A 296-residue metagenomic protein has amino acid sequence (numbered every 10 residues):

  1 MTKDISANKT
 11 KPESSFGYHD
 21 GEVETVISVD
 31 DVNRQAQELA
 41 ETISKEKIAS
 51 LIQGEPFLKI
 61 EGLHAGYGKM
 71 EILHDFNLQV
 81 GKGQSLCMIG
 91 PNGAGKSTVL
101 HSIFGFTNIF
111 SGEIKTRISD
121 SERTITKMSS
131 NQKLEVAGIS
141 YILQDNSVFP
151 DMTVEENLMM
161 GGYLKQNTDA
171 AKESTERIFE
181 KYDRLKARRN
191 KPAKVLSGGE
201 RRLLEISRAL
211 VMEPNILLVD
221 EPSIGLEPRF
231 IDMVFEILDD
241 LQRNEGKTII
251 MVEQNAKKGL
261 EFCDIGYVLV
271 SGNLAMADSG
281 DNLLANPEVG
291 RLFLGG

Functional and structural regions predicted by a protein language model:
M1-H64: ABC-family P-loop ATPase nucleotide-binding domain
G68, L86, N108, M152-E173 (+3 more regions): ABC-type ATPase nucleotide-binding domains, specifically the catalytic core motifs of the NBD
I89-P91: The feature captures the beta-strand-to-loop junction immediately N-terminal to the Walker
F104: Helix-to-loop junction immediately C-terminal to a conserved catalytic motif
E113-L134: ABC ATPase NBD Q-loop/coupling interface
P192-L196, E200: Conserved ABC ATPase signature
A209-L210: ABC ATPase C-loop
L217-E221: Catalytic Walker B motif of ABC-type/P-loop ATPase nucleotide-binding domains
